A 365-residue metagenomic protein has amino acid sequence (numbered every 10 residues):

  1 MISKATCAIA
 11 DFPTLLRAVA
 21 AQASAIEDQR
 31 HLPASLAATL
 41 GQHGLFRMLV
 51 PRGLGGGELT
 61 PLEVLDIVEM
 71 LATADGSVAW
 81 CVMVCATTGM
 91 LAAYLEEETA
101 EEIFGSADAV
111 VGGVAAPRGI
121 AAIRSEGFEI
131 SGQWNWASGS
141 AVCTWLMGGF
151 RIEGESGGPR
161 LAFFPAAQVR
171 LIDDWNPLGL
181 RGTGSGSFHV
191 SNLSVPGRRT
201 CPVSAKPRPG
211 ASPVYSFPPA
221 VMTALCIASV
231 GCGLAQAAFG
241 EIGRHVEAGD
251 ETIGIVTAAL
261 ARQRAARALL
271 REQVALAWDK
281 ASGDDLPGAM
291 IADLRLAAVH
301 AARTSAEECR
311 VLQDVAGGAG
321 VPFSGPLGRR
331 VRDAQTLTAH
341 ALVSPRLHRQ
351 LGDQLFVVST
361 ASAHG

Functional and structural regions predicted by a protein language model:
A20, S24-E27, A265-H300, R310-V321: C-terminal helix-coil-helix/basic helical segment that borders enzyme active sites and/or dimer interfaces and provides
L32-Q42, F46-C143: Glycine-rich flavin
R118-I120, W134-S138, R151-E153, W175-L180: A generic local secondary-structure boundary/capping motif
Q133-V169: DPxDG-like acidic metal-binding loop motif
L178-R264: Glycine-rich beta->alpha junctions and the first turn(s) of the following alpha-helix
G233, T257-R264, R295, V299-A306 (+1 more regions): Generic structural signal for well-ordered, non-transmembrane alpha-helical segments in soluble/cytosolic regions
E307-D314, P345-R349: Short segments within alpha-helical structural elements
A319-G365: Glycine-rich phosphate/cofactor-binding loops in nucleotide/flavin-utilizing enzymes
